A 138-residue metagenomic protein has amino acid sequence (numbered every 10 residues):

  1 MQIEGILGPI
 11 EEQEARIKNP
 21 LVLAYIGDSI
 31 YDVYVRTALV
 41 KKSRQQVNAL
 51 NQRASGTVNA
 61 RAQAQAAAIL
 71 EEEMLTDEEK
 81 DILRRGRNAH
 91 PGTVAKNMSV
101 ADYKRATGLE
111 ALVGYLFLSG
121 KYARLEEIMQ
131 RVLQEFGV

Functional and structural regions predicted by a protein language model:
M1-V138: Double-stranded RNA-binding/processing signature
